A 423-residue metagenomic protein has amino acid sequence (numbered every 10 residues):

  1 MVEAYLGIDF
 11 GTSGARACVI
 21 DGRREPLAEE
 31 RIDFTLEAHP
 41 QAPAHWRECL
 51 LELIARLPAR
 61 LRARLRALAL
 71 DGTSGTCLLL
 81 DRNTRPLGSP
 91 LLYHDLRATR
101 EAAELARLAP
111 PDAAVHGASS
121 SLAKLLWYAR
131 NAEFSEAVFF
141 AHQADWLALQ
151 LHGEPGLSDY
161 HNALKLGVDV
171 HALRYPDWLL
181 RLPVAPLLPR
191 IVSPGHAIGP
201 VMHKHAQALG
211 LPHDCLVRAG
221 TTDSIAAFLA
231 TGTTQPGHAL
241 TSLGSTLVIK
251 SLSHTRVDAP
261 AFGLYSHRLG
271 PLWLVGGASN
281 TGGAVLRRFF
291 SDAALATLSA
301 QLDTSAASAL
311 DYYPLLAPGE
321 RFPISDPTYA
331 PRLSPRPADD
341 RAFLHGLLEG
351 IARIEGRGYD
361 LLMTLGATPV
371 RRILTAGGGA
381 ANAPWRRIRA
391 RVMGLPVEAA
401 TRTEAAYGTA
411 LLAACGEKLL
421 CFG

Functional and structural regions predicted by a protein language model:
M1-S89, E136-V138, Q207, L211-A219 (+2 more regions): N-terminal glycine/serine-rich phosphate-binding loop of ATP-dependent small-molecule kinases, especially carbohydrate
L6-G7, T99, A103-V115, L126-H142 (+5 more regions): Active-site core segments that coordinate phosphate-bearing ligands/cofactors across diverse enzyme families
I32-D33, Y93, H254: A generic structural motif
R62-L122: Active-site phosphate-binding/coordination module
A63, P186, T368: Structured loop/turn residues at beta-strand edges in well-structured enzyme cores
L157-N162: Nucleotide/phosphate-binding loop and acidic/charged catalytic motifs in nucleotide-binding or -utilizing enzymes
H196-A197: Glycine-rich, mobile lid/loop segments that gate access to catalytic sites or pores
